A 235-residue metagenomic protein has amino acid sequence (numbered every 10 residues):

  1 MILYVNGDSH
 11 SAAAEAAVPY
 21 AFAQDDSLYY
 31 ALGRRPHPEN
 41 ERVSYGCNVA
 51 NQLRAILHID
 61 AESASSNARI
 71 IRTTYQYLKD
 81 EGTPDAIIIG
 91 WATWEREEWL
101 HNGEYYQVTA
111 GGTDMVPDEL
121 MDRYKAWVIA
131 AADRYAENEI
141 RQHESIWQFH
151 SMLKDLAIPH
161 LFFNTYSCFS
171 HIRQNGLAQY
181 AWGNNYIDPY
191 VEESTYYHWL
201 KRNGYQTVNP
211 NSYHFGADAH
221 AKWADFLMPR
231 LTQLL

Functional and structural regions predicted by a protein language model:
M1-A68, G216: Serine-esterase "nucleophile elbow" of acetyl-processing enzymes
E41, R69-I70, R141-S145: Short, glycine/acidic-rich beta->alpha junctions
S63-T74, S170: Acidic-and-aromatic substrate-binding clefts and catalytic sites of carbohydrate-active enzymes
Y75-L235: Alpha-helical cap/lid subdomain in secreted, periplasmic, or secretory-pathway luminal O-acyl-processing enzymes
